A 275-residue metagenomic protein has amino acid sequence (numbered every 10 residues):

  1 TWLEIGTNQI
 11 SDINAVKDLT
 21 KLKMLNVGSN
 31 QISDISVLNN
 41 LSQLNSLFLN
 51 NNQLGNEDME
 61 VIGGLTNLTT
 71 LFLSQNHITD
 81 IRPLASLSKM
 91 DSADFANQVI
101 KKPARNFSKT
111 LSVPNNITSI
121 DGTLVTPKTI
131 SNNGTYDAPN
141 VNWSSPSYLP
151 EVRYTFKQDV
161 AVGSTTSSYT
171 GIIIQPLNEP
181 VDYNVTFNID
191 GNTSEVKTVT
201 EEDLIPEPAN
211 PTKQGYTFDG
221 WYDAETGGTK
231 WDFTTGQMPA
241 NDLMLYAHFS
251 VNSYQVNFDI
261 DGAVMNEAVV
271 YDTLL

Functional and structural regions predicted by a protein language model:
T1, V16-L22, L38-L44, I62-L68 (+1 more regions): Leucine-rich repeat
L3-I5, K23-V27, N45-L49, L71-L73 (+1 more regions): Conserved hydrophobic beta-strand positions in leucine-rich repeat
N8, N30, N52, N76 (+1 more regions): Conserved "Asn-ladder"/turn position within leucine-rich repeats
T69-V125: Leucine-rich repeat domain C-terminal region
N116-N142, N188-I189, F218-E225, D259-I260: Change to "...patches in solvent-exposed regions of secreted, membrane-anchored, or virion-exposed structural
S147-Y169: Short, aromatic- and glycine-rich surface loops/edge beta-strands on solvent-exposed regions
P180-L275: Secondary-structure capping and domain/repeat boundary segments
